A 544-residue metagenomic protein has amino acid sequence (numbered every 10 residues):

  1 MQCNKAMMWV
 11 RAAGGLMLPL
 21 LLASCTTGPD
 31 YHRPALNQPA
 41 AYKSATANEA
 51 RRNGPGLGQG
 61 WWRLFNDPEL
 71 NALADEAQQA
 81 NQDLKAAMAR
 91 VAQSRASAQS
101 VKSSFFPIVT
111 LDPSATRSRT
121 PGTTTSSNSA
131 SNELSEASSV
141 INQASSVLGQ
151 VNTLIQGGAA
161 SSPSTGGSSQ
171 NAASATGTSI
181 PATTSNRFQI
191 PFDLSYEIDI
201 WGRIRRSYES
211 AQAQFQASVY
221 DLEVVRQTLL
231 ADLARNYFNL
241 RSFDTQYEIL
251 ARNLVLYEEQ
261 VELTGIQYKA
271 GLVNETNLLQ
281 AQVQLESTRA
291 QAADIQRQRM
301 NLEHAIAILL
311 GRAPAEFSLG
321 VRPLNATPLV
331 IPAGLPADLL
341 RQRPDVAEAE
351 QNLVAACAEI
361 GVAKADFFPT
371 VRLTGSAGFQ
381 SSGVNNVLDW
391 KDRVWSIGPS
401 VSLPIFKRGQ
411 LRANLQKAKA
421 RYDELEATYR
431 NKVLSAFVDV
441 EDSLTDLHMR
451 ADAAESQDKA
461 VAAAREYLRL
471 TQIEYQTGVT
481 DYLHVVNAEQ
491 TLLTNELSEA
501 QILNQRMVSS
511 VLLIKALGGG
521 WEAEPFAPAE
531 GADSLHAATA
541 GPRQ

Functional and structural regions predicted by a protein language model:
Q2-M8, Y220-L335, D446, R450 (+4 more regions): Periplasmic alpha-helical coiled-coil/stalk elements that build and connect Gram-negative outer-membrane
Q2-Q79, S127-P181, F188, Q212 (+4 more regions): Terminal intrinsically disordered/low-complexity segments used for targeting and assembly
K85-A86, K102-S103, I198-R226, R252 (+8 more regions): Sec/SRP-type N-terminal targeting helices
Q93, A115-P121, T125, I198 (+2 more regions): Transmembrane beta-strands of outer-membrane beta-barrel pores
P107-P113, I190, P369-G375, I397-P399: Transmembrane beta-strands of outer-membrane beta-barrel proteins
A182-N186, E209, K391-R393, T494: Short sequence motifs at beta-strands and strand-loop junctions characteristic of Gram-negative outer-membrane
Y268-L272, Y475-V479, A516-G520: A short glycine-centered flexible hinge/capping loop motif at secondary-structure junctions
